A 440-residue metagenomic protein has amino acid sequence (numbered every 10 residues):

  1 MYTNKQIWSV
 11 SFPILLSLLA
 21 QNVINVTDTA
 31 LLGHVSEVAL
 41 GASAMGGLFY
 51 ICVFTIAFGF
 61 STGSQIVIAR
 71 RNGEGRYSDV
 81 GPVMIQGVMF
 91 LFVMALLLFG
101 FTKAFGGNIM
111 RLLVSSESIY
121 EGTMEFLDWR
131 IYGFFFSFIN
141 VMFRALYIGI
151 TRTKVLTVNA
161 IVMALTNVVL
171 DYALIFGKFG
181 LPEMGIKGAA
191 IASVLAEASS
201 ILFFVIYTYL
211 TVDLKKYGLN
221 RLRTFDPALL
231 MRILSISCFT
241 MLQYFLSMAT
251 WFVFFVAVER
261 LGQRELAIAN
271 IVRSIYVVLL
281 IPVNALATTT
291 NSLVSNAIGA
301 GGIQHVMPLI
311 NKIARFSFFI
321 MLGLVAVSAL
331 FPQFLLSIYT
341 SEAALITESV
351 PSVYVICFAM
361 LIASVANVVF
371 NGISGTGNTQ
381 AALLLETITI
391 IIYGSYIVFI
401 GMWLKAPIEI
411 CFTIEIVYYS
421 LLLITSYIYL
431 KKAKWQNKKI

Functional and structural regions predicted by a protein language model:
M1-S11, I68-F135, L181-C238, V294-A359 (+1 more regions): Short alpha-helical transmembrane segments in multi-pass integral membrane proteins
Y2-A30, H34-V35, I51-G63, V67 (+5 more regions): N-terminal transmembrane alpha-helices
S9-D28, W129, M163, A196-S200 (+4 more regions): Transmembrane helical elements of multi-pass membrane transporters/channels
I14, L18, A30, I66 (+15 more regions): Transmembrane alpha-helix boundary and packing residues in multipass membrane permease domains and related
L19, V23-G41, M110-E117, A173-M184 (+4 more regions): Helix-terminus/linker motif at the lipid-water interface of multi-pass membrane proteins
Q21, N25-L32, F54-S61, Q65 (+16 more regions): Alpha-helical transmembrane segments and their lipid-water interface positions in multi-pass membrane proteins
L40-G100, S137-T151, V155-L156, I268-P332 (+2 more regions): Small-residue-rich hydrophobic transmembrane alpha-helices
S61, Q65, R130-G149, L156-A164 (+5 more regions): Short runs within selected transmembrane alpha-helices of multi-pass transporters and secretion channels
